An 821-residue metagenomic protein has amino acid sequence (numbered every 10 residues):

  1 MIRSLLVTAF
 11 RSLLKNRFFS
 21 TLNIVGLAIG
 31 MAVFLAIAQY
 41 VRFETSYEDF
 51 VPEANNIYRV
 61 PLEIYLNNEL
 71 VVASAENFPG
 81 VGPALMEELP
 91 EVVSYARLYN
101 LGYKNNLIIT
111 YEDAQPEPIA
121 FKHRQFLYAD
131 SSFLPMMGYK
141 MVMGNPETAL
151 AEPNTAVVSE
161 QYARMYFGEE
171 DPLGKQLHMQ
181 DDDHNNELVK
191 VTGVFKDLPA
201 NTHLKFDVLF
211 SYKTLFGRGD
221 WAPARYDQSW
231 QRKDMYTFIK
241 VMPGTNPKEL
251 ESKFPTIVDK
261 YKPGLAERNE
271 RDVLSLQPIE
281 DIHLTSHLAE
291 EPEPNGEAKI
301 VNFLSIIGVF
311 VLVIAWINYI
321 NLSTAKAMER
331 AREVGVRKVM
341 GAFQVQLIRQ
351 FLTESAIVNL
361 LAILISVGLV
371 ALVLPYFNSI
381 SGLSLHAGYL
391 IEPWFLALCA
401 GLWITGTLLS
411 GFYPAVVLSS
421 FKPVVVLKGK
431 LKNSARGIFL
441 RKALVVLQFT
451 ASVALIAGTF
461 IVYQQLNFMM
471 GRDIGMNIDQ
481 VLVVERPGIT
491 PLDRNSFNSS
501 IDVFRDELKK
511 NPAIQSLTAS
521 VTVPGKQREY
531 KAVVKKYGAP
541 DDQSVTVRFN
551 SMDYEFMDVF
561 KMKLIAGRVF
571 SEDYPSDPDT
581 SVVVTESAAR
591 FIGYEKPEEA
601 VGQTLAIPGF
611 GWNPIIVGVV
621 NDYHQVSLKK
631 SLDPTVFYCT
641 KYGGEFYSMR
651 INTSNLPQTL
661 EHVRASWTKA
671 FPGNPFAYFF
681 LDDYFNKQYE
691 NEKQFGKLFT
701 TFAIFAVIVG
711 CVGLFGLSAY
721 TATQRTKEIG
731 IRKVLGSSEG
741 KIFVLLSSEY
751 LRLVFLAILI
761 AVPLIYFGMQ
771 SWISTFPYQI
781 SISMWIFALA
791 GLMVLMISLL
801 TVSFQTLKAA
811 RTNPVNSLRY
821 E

Functional and structural regions predicted by a protein language model:
M1-I24, E290-E293, S323-L360, G368-R494 (+2 more regions): Alpha-helical transmembrane segments of integral membrane proteins
R3-R11, K15-N16, V51, T245 (+10 more regions): Membrane-helix entry/capping segments
L13-N16, N23, E44, V60 (+29 more regions): Generic structural signal for small/hydrophobic residues in well-ordered secondary structure, especially within
K15-V41, G296-R332, L360, L440-Q465 (+3 more regions): Hydrophobic alpha-helical transmembrane segments of multi-pass inner-membrane transport and secretion
N16, A315-I357, G713-L751, Q805 (+1 more regions): Interfacial "coupling" helices/loops that link adjacent transmembrane helices in transporter permeases
A32, A36-Q39, S275, A356-P423 (+2 more regions): Small-residue-rich transmembrane alpha-helices
I37-N105, Y226-F238, E251-K253, S275-L284 (+3 more regions): Membrane-proximal extracellular/periplasmic loop immediately following the first transmembrane helix
D130-M143, N154-K299, V503-N691: Mid-to-C-terminal secondary-structure elements that act as membrane-proximal/extracytoplasmic interface segments
